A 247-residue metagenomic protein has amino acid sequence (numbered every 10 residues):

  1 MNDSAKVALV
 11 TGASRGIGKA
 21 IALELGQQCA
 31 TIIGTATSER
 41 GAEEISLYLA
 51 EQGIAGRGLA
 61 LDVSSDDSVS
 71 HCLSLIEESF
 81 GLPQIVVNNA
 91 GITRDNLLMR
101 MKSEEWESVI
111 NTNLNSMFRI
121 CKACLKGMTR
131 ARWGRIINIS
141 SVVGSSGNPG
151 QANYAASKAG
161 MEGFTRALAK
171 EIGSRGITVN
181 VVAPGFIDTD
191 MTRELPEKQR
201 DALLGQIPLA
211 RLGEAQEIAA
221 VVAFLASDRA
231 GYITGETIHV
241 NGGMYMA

Functional and structural regions predicted by a protein language model:
S14-R15: Conserved glycine-rich cofactor-binding loop
A30-E44: Conserved glycine-rich Rossmann-like NAD(P)H-binding loop of the short-chain dehydrogenase/reductase
L97-L98, E105-I110, T192, L203: Substrate-binding pocket helix/loop in short-chain dehydrogenase/reductase
C121, S157, T165: Active-site helix of classical SDR
K126, K170-S174, G231: Alpha-helical segment proximal to the catalytic Tyr-Lys
S141: Residue(s) in the substrate-gating loop at a strand-loop-helix junction that position the organic substrate next
G173, T178, I233-G235, N241: Short, small/polar-rich loop/turn modules that mediate ligand/substrate recognition or access, typified
